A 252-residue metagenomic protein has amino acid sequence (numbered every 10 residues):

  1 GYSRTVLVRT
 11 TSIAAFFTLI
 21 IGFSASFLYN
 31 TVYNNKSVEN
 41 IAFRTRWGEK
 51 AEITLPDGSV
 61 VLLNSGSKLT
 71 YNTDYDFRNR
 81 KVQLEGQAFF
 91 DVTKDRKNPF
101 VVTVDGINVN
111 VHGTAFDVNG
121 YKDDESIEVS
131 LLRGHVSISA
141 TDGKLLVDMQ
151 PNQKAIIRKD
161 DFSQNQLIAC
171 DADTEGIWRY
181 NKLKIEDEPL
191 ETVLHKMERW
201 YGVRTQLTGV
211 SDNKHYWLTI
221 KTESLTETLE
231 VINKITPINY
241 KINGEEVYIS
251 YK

Functional and structural regions predicted by a protein language model:
Y2-K252: A residue-level detector for the "anchor" residue at the start of short, highly conserved motifs
